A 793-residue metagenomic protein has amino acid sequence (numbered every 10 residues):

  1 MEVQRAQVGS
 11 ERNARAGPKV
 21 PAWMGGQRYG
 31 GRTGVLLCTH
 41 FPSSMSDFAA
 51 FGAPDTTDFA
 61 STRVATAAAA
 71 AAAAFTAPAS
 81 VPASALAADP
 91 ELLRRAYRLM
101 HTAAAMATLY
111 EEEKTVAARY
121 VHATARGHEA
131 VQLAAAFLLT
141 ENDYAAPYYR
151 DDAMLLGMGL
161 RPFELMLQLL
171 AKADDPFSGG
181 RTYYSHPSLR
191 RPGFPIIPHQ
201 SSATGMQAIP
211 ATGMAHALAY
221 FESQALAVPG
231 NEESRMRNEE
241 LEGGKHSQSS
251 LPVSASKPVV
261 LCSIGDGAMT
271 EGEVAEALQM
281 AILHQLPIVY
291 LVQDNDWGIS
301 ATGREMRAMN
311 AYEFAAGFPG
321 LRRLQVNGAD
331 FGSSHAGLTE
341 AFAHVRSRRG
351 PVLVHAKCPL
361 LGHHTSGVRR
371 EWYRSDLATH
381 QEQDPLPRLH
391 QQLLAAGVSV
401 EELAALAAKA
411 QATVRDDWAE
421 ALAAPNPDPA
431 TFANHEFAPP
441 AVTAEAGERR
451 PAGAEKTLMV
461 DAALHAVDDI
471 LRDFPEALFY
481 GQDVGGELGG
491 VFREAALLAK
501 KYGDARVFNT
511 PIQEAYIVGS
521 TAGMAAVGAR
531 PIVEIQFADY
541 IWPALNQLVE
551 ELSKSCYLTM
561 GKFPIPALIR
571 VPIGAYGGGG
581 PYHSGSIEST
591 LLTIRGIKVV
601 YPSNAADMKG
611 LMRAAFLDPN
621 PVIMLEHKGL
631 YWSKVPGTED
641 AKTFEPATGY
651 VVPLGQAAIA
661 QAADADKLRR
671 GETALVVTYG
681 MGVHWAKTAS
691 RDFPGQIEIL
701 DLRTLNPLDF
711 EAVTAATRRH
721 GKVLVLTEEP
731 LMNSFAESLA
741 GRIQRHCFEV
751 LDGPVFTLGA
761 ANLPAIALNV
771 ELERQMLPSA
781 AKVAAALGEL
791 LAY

Functional and structural regions predicted by a protein language model:
Q4-V8, G25-S44, Q224-S256: Short, basic, low-complexity termini and linkers enriched in Ser/Thr/Gly/Pro that act as targeting/leader peptides
S44-V131, F137, V228, A356-Y502 (+2 more regions): Conserved acidic/glycine
A105-T108, E112-P229, P252-H284, T302-P319 (+1 more regions): Cofactor-binding active-site loop characterized by glycine-rich and histidine/acidic residues
E112-A117, T182-S201, P258-L261, D296 (+8 more regions): Glycine/charged-rich beta-loop-alpha catalytic/anionic-binding loops adjacent to active sites
A118-H122, A145-P147, H199-Q200, A227 (+6 more regions): A short, small-residue-rich loop immediately preceding and capping a beta-strand
Y120-H128, Y149-R150, P187-A208, V326-F331 (+7 more regions): Active-site nucleophile and cofactor-binding loops and adjacent substrate-binding regions of central metabolic enzymes
A171-F177, I282-L291, V507-N509, S553-V571: A glycine-rich helix N-cap at a beta->alpha junction
H199, G205-L226, S256-R415, A423 (+2 more regions): Glycine-rich ThDP/TPP pyrophosphate-binding loop and its adjacent helix/strand module within ThDP-dependent enzymes
